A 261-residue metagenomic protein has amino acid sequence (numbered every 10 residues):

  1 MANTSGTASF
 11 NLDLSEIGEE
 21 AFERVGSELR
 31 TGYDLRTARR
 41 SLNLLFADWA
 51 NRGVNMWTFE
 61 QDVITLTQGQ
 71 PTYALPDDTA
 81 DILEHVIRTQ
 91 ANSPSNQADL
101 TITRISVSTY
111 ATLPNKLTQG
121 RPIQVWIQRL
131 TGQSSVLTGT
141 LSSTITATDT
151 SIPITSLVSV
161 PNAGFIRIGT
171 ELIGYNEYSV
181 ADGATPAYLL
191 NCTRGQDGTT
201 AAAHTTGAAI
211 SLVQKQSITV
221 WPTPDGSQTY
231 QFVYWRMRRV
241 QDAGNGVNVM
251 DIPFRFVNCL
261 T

Functional and structural regions predicted by a protein language model:
M1-V136, A209-T261: Glycine-enriched, solvent-exposed interface loops adjoining structured elements
M56-E60, T65-Q68, L100-T103, L130-A208: Autoprocessing Asn-cyclization modules and mimics
